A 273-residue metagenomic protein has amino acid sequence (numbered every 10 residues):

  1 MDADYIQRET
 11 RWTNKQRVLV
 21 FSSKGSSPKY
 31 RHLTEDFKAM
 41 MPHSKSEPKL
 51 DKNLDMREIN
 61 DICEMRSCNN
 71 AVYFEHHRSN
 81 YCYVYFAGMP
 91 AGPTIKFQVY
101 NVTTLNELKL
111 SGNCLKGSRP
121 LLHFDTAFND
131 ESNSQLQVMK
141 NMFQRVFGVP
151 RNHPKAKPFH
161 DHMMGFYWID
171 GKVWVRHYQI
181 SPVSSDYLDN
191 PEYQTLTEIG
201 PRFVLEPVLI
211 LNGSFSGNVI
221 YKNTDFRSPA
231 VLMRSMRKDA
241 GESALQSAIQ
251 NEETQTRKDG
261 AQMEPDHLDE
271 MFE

Functional and structural regions predicted by a protein language model:
M1-E273: Phospho-regulatory, Ser/Thr- and acidic-rich intrinsically disordered linkers and terminal tails that flank modular
